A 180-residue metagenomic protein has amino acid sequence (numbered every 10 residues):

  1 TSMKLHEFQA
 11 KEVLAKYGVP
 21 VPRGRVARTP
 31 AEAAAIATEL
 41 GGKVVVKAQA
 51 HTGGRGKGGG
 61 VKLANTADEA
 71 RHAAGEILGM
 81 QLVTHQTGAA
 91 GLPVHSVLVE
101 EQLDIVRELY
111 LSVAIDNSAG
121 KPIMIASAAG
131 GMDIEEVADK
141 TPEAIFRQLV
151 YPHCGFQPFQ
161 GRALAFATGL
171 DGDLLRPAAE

Functional and structural regions predicted by a protein language model:
S2-G42, A48: A conserved helix-loop-beta module that forms one wall/lid of the active-site cleft in ATP-utilizing catalytic domains
E7-A10, L14, L40-R55, T84-I105 (+1 more regions): ATP-grasp fold ATP-binding core
K11, V26, E69, I77-V83 (+2 more regions): Non-catalytic terminal accessory/regulatory regions of metabolic enzymes
G18, A37-G41, A74-H85, A119 (+1 more regions): Structural signal for hydrophobic packing residues in well-ordered secondary-structure cores of soluble enzyme domains
V21-G24, V46-G75, Y110, M132-E136 (+1 more regions): Glycine-rich phosphate-binding loop of ATP-grasp-fold ATP-dependent ligases
A27, K62-T66, A114, I125-S127: Short beta-strand-to-turn element immediately C-terminal to the catalytic PLP-Schiff-base lysine in fold type I
S112-L164: Flexible glycine-/small-residue-enriched beta->alpha junction loops that bind anionic phosphate/pyrophosphate groups
Q160-E180: A long amphipathic alpha-helix within ATP-dependent nucleotide-binding catalytic cores
